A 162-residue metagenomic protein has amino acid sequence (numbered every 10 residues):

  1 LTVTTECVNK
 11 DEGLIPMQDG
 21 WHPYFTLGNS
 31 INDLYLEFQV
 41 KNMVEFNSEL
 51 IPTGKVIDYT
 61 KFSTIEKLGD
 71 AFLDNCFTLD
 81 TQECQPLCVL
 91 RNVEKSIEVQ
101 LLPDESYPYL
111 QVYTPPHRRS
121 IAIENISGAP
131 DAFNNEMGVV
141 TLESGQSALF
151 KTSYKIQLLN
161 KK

Functional and structural regions predicted by a protein language model:
L1-M17, W21-P23: Acidic, contiguous internal or C-terminal segments within carbohydrate-active enzymes that form a structured patch used
L1-T2, E12-L14, I31, R118 (+1 more regions): Coil-to-beta-strand transition motifs
T2, Q85-L87, S96, S147-K151: Intrinsic-disorder/low-complexity, polar/charged segments enriched in Ser/Thr/Lys/Arg/Asp/Glu/Gln
T5, L142-L158: Short Pro-Gly-centered flexible turn/kink motifs
K10-E12, G28, Q157-L159: Short coil/turn motifs at secondary-structure junctions
L14-P16, Y24-Q100: Active-site/ligand-binding surface loops and adjacent short beta/alpha elements that line catalytic pockets across
Q39-G54, E124-L142: Surface-exposed, gly/pro-biased binding rims or lids
R91-N125, P130: Glycine-rich active-site loops that engage anionic ligands at enzyme catalytic sites
